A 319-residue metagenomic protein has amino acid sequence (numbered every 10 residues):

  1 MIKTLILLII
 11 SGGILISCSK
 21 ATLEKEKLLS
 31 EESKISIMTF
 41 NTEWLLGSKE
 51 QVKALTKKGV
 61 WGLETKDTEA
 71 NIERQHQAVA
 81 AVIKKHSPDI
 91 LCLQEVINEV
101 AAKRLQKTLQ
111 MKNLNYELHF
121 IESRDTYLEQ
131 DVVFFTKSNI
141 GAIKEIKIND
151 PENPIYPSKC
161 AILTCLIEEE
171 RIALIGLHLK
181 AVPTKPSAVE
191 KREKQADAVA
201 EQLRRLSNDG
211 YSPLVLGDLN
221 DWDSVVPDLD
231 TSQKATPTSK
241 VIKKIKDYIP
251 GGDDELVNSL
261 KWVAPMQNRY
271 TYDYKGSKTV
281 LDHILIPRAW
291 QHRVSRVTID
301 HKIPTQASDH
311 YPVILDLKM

Functional and structural regions predicted by a protein language model:
M1-E24: Bacterial Sec-dependent N-terminal signal peptides
C18-M111, R124: N-terminal, active-site-proximal structural segment of metallo-dependent hydrolase catalytic domains
S19-K27, E201-L214, D221-M319: Metal-dependent phosphoester-hydrolase catalytic domains
K25-K27, E64-A70, S87-E95, I121 (+6 more regions): Second-shell loop/turn segments in exported
S33-S36, H86-I90, N113-E117, E169-I172 (+2 more regions): Loop/turn elements at helix/coil->beta-strand transitions in domains of secreted/extracellular proteins
E43, V96-I97, H178-K180, L219-W222: Catalytic metal-binding/acid-base residues of hydrolase active sites
Q75, V79, N98-A101, L105 (+7 more regions): Stable alpha-helical elements in mature extracytoplasmic
I90, V96-A173, L177-L179: Structured beta-strand-rich core segments of catalytic domains in phosphoester-bond hydrolases
